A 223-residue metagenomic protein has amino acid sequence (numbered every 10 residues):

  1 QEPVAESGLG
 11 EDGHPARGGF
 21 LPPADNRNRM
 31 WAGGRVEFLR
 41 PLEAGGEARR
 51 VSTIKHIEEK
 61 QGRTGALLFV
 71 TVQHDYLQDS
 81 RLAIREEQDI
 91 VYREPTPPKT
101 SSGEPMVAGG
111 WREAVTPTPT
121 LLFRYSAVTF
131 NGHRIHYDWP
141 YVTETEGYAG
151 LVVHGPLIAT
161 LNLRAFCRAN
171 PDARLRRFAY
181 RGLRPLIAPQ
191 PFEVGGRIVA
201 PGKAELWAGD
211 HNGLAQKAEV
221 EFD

Functional and structural regions predicted by a protein language model:
Q1, G33, L39, G45 (+11 more regions): Surface-exposed loop/turn and secondary-structure junction residues enriched for glycine/proline
Q1, Q78-D79, I90-V153, C167: Catalytic strand-loop segment that frames the active site of acyl-thioester-processing enzymes
Q1-E47: Hydrophobic, proline/glycine-rich low-complexity stretches
E6, R17-G18, N26-N28, G33-R35 (+6 more regions): Generic secondary-structure boundary/loop-capping signal
G13-G19, L39-L42, V51, T116-P117 (+4 more regions): Generic detector of short, locally flexible boundary/turn motifs and exposed helical patches
R17-A24, T100-E104, R164-R168: Intrinsically disordered, low-complexity boundary segments flanking structured domains
W31-P117, L186-P189, E193-D223: HotDog/MaoC-like acyl-thioester-processing domains
V142-P201, E205-E219: Catalytic-pocket segment enriched in acidic/His residues
